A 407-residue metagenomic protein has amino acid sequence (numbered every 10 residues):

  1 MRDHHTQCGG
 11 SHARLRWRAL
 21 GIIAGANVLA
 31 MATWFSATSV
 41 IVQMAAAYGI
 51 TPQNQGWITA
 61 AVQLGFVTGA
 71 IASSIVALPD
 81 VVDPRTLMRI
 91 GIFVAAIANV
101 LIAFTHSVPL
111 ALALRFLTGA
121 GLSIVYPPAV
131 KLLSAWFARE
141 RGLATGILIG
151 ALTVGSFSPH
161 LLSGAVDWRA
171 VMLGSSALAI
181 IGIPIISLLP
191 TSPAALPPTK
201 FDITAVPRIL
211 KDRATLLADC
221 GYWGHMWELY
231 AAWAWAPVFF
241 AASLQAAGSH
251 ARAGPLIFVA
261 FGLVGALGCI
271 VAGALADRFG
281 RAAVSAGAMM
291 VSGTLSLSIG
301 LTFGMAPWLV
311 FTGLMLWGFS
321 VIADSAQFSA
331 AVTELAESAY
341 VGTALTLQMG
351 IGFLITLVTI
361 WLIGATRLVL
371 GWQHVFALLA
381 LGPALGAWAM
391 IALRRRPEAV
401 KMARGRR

Functional and structural regions predicted by a protein language model:
H5-A13, P190-C220: Juxtamembrane intracellular "pre-TM" segments in multi-pass secondary transporters
A37-T38, A214-A266, S329, T359: Extracytoplasmic gate region of multi-pass secondary transporters
A70-H106, A276: Conserved MFS/SLC helix-loop-helix module at the cytosolic interface between two early adjacent transmembrane helices
A98, P109-L117, W308-L316: Paired small-residue
L114-G150: Cytoplasmic helix-loop-helix junction between adjacent transmembrane helices in 12-TM secondary transporters
R139, I147-P190: Helix-loop-helix hairpin linking two adjacent transmembrane segments in secondary transporters
A276-A331: C-terminal transmembrane helical hairpin of 12-TM major facilitator-type secondary transporters
L335-L370: A late C-terminal transmembrane helix in Major Facilitator Superfamily
